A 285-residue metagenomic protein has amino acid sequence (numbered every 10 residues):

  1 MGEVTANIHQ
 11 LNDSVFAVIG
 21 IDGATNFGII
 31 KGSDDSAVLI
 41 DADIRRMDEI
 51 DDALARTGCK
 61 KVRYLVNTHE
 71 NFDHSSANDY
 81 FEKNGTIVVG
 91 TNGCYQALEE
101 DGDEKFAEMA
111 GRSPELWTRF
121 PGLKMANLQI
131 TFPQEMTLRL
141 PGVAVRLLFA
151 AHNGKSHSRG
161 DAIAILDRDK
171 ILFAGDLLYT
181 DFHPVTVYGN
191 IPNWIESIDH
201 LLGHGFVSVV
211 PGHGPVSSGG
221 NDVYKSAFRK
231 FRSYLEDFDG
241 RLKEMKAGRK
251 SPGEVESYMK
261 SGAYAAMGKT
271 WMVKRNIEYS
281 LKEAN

Functional and structural regions predicted by a protein language model:
E3, H9-L11, Q96-A151, R159 (+2 more regions): Metallo-beta-lactamase
A6-A53, A162-G175: Conserved beta-strand hairpin/beta-sheet module of binuclear metal-dependent hydrolase folds, prominently
A24, R46-M47, E70-S76, Y95-E99 (+3 more regions): Active-site environment of divalent metal-dependent phosphoester hydrolases
S33-D35, R45-G90, T131, H204: Active-site metal-binding motif and surrounding structural segment of the metallo-beta-lactamase
L39-A42, R63-N71, V89-N92, A151 (+3 more regions): Active-site neighborhood of phospho(di)ester-bond hydrolases with catalytic His/Asp-centered motifs
A144-G205: Active-site-proximal loop/helix segments of hydrolase catalytic cores
I165, I171, N193-G248: Divalent-metal (often Zn2+) His-rich catalytic cores of metallo-beta-lactamase-fold enzymes
E244-N285: C-terminal regulatory/interaction regions
